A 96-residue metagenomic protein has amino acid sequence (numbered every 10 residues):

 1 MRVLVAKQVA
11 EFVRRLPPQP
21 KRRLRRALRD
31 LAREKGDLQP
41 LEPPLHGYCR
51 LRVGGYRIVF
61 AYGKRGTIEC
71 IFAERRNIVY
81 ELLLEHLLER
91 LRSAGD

Functional and structural regions predicted by a protein language model:
M1-A27: Arg/Lys-rich, positively charged N-terminal/basic patches that mediate binding to nucleic acids
R2, A61-D96: Enriched for short, Lys/Arg-rich terminal
V9, V59-F60: GIY-YIG nuclease signature motif recognition
R14, R22, Q39, Y80-E81: Alpha-helical elements of the RecA-like P-loop NTPase motor core of helicases
R26-R52: A short, surface-exposed loop/turn module that caps and links secondary-structure elements
G55: Glycine-rich phosphate-binding loop
